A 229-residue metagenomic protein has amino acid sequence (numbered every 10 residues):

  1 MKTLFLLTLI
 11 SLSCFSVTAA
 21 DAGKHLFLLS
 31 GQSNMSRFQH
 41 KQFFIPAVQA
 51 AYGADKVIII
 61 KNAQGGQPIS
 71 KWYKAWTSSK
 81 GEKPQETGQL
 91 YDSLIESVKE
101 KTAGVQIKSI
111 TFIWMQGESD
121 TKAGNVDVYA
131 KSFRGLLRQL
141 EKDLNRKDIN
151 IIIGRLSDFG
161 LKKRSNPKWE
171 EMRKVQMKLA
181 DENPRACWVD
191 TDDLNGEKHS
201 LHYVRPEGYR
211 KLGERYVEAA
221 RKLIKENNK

Functional and structural regions predicted by a protein language model:
L4-S13: Sec-dependent N-terminal signal peptides
A20-K229: Cell-envelope and extracellular/periplasmic
